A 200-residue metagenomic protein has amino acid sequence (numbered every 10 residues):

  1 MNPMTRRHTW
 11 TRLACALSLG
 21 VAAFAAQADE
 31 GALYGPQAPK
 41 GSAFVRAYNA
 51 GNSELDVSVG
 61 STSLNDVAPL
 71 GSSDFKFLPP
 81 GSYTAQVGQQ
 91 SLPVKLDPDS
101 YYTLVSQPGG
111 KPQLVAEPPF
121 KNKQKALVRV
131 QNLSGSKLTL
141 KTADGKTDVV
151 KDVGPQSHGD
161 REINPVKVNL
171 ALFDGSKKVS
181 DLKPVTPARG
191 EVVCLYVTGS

Functional and structural regions predicted by a protein language model:
N2-A14: Bacterial N-terminal signal peptides that target proteins for export
L13-V21: Sec-dependent N-terminal signal peptides
A23-A25: N-terminal signal peptide c-region/cleavage motif recognized by signal peptidases
A28-S200: Intrinsically disordered, low-complexity polar regions and short flexible loop motifs
